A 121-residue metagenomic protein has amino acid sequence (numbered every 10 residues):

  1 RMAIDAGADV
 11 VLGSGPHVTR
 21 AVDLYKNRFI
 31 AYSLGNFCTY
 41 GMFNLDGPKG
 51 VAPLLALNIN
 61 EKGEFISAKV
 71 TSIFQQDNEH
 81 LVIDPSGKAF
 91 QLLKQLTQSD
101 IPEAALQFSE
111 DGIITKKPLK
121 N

Functional and structural regions predicted by a protein language model:
R1-P53: Conserved beta-sheet core of the metallophosphoesterase superfamily
D46-N121: A short C-terminal boundary segment appended to hydrolase-like catalytic domains
